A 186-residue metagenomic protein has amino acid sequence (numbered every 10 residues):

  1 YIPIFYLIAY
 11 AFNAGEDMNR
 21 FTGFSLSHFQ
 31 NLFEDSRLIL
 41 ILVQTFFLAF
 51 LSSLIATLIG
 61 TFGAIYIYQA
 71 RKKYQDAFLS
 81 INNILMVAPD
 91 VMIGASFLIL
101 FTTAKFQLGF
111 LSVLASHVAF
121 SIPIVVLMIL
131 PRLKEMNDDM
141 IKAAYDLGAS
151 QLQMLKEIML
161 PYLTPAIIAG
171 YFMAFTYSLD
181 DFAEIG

Functional and structural regions predicted by a protein language model:
Y1-I4, V126-I129, N137-D138, Q151-D180: Transmembrane alpha-helices
I2-S36, G186: Short membrane-interfacial helix/loop motifs at transmembrane-helix boundaries
F12, S36-I67: Transmembrane alpha-helix signature in integral membrane proteins
L26, V91-F120, L152, I185: Membrane-interfacial helix termini and adjacent extracytoplasmic/periplasmic loops of multi-pass transporters
R37, Q69-F78, K105-L111, Q151 (+1 more regions): Membrane-helix interface segments
L42, F46, F50, L54 (+6 more regions): Residue-level signature of the transmembrane alpha-helical core of multi-pass small-molecule transporters
L48-G60, D90, G94, I124 (+3 more regions): Hydrophobic alpha-helical transmembrane segments in multi-pass membrane proteins
F62-F97, I141: Cytoplasmic-entry segments and transmembrane alpha-helices of multi-pass inner-membrane transporters
